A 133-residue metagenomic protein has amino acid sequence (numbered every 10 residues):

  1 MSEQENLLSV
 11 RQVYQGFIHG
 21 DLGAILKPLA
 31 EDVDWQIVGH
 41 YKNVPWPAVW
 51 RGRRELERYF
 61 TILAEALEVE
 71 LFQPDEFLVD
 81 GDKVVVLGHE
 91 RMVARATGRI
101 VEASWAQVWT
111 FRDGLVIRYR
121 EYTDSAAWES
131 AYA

Functional and structural regions predicted by a protein language model:
M1-E31, A131-A133: Short, low-complexity N-terminal intrinsically disordered segments enriched in polar/charged residues
M1-E5, T61-A133: A beta-strand edge to alpha-helix "cap/lid" segment located at domain peripheries
M1-Q4, L8, P47-R54, I100: Residues at secondary-structure transition points
N6-S9, D21, G52, Y59 (+1 more regions): Alpha-helical structural motif
V10-V13, I25-L29, V33, G52 (+4 more regions): Hydrophobic pocket/interface hotspot
I18, I37, W50, V86 (+1 more regions): Short glycine/serine/threonine-biased micro-segments
A24, A30-G81: A solvent-exposed, acidic/Ser-Thr-rich amphipathic alpha-helical stretch
